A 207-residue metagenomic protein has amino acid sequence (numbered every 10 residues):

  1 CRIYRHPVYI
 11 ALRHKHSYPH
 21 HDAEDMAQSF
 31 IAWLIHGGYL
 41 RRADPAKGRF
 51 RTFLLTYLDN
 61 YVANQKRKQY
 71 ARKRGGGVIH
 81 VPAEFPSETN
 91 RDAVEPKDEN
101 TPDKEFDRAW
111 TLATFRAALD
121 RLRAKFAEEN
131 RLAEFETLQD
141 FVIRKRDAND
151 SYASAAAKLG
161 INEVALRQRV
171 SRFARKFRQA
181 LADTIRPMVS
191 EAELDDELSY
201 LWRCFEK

Functional and structural regions predicted by a protein language model:
C1-K207: Intrinsic, short, N-terminal disordered tails of RNA polymerase sigma-factor systems
